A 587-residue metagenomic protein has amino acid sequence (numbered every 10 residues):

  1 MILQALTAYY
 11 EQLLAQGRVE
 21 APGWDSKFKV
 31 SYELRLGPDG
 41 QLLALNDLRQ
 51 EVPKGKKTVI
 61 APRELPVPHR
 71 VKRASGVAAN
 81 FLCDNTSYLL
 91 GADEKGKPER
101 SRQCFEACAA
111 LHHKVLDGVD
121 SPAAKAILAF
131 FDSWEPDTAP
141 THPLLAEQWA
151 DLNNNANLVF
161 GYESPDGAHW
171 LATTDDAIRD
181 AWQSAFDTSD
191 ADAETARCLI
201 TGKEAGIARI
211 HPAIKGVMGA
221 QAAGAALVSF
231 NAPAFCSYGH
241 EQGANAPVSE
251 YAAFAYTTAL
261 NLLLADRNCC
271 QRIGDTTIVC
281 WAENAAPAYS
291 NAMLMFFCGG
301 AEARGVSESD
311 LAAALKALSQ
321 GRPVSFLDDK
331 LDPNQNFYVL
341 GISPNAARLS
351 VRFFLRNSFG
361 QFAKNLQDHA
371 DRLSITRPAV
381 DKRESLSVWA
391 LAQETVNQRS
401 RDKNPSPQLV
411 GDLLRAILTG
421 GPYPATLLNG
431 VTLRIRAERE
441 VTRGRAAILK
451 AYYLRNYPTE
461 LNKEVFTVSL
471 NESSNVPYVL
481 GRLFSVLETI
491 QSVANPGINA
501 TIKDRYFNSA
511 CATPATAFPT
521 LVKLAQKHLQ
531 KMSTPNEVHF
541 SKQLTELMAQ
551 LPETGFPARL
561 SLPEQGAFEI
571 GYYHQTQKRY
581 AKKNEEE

Functional and structural regions predicted by a protein language model:
M1-D190, F235-E587: Conserved phosphate-interacting/catalytic interface
D190-A196: Short metal-coordination and nucleic-acid-contact micro-motifs, chiefly zinc-binding Cys/His arrays
T201-E204: Short Cys/His-rich metal-coordination motifs, predominantly Zn2+-binding knuckles/fingers
I207-H211, N268-C269: Short, solvent-exposed secondary-structure capping/transition elements
R209-N245: Short microdomains enriched in Cys/His and/or Lys/Arg
